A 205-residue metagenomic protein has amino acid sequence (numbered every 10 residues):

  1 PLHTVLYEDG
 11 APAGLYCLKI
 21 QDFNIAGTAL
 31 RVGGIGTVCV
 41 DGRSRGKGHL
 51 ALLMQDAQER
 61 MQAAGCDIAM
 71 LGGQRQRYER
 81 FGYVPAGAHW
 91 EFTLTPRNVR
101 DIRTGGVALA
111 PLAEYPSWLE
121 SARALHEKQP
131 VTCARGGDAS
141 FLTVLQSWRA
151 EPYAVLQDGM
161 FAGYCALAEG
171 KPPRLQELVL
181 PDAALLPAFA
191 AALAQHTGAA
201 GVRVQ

Functional and structural regions predicted by a protein language model:
P1, G27-A29, T143-R149: Short loop/turn motifs at secondary-structure junctions and domain boundaries
V5, A11-Q21, V32-C39, A154 (+2 more regions): Conserved beta-strand in the GNAT
Q21-F23, R43, Q76: Short coil/turn motifs at secondary-structure junctions
R31-G34, G65-D67, R174, T197-A200: Short loop/turn motifs at secondary-structure junctions
I35-V40, G46-E59, D182-A194: Conserved acetyl-CoA-binding loop-helix of GNAT-fold acetyltransferases
A63-D67, G73-E91: Conserved active-site alpha-helix within GNAT-family acetyltransferase domains
A69-G72, V202-V204: Conserved hydrophobic beta-strand within the GNAT/NAT acetyltransferase core sheet that lines the active-site cleft
P85-T197, G201-Q205: Amide-forming acyltransferase catalytic core, primarily the GNAT-like/NAT-type and related acyltransferase folds
